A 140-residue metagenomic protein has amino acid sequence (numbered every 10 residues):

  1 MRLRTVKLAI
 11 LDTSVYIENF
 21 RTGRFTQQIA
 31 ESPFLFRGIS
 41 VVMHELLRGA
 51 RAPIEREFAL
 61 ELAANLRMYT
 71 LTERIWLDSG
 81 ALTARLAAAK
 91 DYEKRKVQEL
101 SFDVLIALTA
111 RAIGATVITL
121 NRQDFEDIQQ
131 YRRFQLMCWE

Functional and structural regions predicted by a protein language model:
M1-L8, A107, R111-E140: Acidic, PIN/NYN-like endoribonuclease modules and their adjacent C-terminal/linker elements
M1-V42, L47-L66: Short, well-structured N-terminal submotif of metal-dependent ribonuclease cores
L3, M68-L120: Active-site neighborhoods of divalent-metal-dependent phosphate/nucleic-acid chemistry enzymes
L11-D12, G38-I39, Q98-L100, N121-R122 (+1 more regions): Histidine- and aromatic-rich ligand-binding microenvironments
V15-Y16, V42, I75, I106 (+1 more regions): Alpha-helix capping/helix-boundary segments
T22-G23, G49, L82, I128-Y131: Residue-level signal for well-ordered alpha-helical positions
P53-E57, L86-A87, F134-C138: Short, hinge-like loop/turn segments at secondary-structure boundaries
